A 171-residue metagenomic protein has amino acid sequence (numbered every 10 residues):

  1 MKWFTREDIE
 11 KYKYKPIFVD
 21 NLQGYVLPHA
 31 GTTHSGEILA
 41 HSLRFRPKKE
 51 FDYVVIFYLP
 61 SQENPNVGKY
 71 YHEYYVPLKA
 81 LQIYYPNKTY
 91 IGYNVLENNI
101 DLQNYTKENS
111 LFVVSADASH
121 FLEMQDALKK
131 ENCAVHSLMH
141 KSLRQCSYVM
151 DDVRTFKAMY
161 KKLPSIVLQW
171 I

Functional and structural regions predicted by a protein language model:
M1-I171: Active-site histidine-anchored catalytic micro-motif
